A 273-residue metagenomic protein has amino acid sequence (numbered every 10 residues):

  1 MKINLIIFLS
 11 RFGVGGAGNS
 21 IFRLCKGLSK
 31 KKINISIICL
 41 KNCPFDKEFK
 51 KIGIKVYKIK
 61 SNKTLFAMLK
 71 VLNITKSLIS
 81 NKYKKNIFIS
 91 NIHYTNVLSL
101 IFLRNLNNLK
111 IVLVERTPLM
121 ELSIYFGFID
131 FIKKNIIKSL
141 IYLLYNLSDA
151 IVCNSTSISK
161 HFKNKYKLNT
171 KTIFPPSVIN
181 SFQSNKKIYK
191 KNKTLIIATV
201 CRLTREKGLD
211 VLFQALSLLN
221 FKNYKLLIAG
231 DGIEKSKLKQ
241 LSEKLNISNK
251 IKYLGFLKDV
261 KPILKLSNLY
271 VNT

Functional and structural regions predicted by a protein language model:
M1-T273: Membrane-interface segments of envelope glycosyltransferases acting on lipid-linked substrates or membrane lipids
